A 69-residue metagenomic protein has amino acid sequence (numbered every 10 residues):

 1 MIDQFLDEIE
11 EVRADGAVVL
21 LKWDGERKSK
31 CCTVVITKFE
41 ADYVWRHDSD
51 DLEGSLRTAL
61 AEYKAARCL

Functional and structural regions predicted by a protein language model:
M1-F39, A66: N-terminal segment of the canonical double-stranded RNA-binding domain
M1-Q4, D51, S55: Short amphipathic alpha-helical segments
V34, R46-S49, A59-E62: Surface-exposed beta-strand edges and their flanking turn/coil or helix-capping segments
E40-G54: A short, exposed loop/beta-hairpin motif centered on an aromatic-Gly-Thr core
L56-L69: Mixed-charge, Lys/Arg-enriched low-complexity segments
